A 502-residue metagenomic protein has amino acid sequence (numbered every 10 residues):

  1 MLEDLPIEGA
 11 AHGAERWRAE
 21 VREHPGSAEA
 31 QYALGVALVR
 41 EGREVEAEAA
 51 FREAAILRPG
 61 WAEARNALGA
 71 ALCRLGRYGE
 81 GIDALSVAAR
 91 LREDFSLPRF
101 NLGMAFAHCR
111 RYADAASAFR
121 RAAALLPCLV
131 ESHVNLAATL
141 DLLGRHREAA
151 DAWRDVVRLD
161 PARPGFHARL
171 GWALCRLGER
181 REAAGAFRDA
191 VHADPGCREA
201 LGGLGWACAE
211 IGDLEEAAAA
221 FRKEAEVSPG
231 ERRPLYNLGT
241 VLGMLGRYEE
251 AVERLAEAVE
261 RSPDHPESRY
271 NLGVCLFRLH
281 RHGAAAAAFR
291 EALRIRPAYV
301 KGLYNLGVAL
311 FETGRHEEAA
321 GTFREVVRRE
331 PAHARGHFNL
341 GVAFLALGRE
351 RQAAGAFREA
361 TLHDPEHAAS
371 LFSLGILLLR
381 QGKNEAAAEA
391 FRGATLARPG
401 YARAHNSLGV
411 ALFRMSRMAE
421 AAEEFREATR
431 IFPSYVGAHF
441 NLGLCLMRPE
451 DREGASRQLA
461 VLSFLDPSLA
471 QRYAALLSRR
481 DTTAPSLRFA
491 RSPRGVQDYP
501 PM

Functional and structural regions predicted by a protein language model:
E23, L57, L91, L125 (+10 more regions): Structural marker of alpha-solenoid helical repeat scaffolds
R40, R74, H108, L142-L143 (+9 more regions): Register position in tetratricopeptide repeats
F440, L444-A470: TPR/TPR-like (Sel1-like) alpha-helical repeat modules
